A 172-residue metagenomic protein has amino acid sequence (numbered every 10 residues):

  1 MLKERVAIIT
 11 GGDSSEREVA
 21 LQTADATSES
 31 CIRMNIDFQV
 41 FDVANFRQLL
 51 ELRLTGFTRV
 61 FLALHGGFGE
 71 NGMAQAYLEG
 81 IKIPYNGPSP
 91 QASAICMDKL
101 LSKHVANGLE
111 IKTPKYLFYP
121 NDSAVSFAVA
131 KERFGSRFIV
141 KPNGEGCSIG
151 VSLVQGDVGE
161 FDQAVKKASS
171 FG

Functional and structural regions predicted by a protein language model:
M1-Q91, I95-L101, G108, P120-V129: ATP-binding N-terminal substructure of ATP-dependent carboxylate-amine bond-forming enzymes
L2-T10, R53, I95-G172: Active-site nucleotide/adenylate-binding loops and adjacent lid/helix of ATP-dependent enzymes
